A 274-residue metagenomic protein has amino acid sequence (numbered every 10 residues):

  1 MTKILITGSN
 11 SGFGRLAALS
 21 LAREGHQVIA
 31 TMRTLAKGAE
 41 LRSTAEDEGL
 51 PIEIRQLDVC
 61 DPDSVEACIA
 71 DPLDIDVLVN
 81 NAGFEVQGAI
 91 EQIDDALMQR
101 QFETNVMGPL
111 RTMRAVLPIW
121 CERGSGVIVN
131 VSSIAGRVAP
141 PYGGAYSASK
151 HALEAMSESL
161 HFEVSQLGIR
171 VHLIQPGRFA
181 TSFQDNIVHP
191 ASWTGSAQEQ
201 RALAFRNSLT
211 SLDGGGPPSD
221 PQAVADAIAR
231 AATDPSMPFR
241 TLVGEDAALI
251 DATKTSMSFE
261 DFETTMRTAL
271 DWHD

Functional and structural regions predicted by a protein language model:
N10-G12: Conserved glycine-rich cofactor-binding loop
Q56-A67, D95: The beta1-alpha1 cofactor-binding region of Rossmann-like NAD(H)/NADP(H)-dependent oxidoreductases
A89-I90, L97-Q99: Substrate-binding pocket helix/loop in short-chain dehydrogenase/reductase
I93, A139-S147, S159: Active-site loop-to-helix junction immediately N-terminal to the catalytic Tyr of the SDR YXXXK motif in Rossmann-fold
M113, S149: Active-site helix of classical SDR
S133: Residue(s) in the substrate-gating loop at a strand-loop-helix junction that position the organic substrate next
Q166-M237: SDR active-site lid
